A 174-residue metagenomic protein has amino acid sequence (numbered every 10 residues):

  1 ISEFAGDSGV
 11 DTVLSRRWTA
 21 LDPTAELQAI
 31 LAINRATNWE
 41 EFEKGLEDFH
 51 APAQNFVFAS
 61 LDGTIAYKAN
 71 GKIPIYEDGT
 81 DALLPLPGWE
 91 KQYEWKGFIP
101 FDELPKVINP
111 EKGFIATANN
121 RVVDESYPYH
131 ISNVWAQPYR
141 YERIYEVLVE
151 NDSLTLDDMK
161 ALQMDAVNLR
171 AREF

Functional and structural regions predicted by a protein language model:
I1-F174: Mature extracytoplasmic enzyme cores
